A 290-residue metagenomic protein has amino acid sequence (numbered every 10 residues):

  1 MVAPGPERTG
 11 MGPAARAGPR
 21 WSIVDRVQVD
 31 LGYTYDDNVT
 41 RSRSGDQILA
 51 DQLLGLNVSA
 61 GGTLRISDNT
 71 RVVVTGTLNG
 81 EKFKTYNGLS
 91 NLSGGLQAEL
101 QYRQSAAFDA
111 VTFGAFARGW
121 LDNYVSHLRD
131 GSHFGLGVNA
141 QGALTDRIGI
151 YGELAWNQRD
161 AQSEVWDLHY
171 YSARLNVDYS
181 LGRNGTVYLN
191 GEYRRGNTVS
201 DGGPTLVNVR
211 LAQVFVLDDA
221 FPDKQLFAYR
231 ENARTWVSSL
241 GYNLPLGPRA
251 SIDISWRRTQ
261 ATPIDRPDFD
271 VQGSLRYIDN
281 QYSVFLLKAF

Functional and structural regions predicted by a protein language model:
M1-T75, N91: Outer-membrane beta-barrel initiation region
L31-V39, L54, G62-L64, L78-K84 (+8 more regions): Transmembrane beta-strands of outer-membrane beta-barrel pores
D46-Q52, Y86-G94, S126-H133, E164-Y170 (+2 more regions): Replace "Gram-negative outer membrane beta-barrel proteins" with "bacterial and organellar outer membrane beta-barrel
Q52-A60, G94-A98, S132-V138, H169-L175 (+2 more regions): Hydrophobic, lipid-facing positions within transmembrane beta-strands of outer-membrane proteins
A60-L64, L100-A106, A140-G142, D146 (+4 more regions): Residue-level signature of outer-membrane beta-barrel architecture
S67-V72, S105-F113, G142-G152, R183-L189 (+2 more regions): Repeated loop/turn-to-beta-strand initiation elements of outer-membrane beta-barrel proteins
G137-Q225: Detector for outer-membrane/organellar transmembrane beta-barrel domains, recognizing the amphipathic beta-strand
T186, L244-P245, R276-F290: Outer-membrane beta-barrel "beta-signal"
